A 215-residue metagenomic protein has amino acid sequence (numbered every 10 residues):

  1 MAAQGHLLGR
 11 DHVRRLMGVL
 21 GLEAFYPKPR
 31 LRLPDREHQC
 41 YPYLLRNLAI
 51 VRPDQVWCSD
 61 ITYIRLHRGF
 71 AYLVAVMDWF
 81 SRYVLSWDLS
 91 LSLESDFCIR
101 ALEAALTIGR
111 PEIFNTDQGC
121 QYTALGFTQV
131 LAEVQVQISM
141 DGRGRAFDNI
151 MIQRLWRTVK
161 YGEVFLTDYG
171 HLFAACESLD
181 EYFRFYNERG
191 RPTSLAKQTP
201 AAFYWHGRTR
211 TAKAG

Functional and structural regions predicted by a protein language model:
M1-G215: Charged DNA-binding/catalytic regions of mobile-element recombinases
